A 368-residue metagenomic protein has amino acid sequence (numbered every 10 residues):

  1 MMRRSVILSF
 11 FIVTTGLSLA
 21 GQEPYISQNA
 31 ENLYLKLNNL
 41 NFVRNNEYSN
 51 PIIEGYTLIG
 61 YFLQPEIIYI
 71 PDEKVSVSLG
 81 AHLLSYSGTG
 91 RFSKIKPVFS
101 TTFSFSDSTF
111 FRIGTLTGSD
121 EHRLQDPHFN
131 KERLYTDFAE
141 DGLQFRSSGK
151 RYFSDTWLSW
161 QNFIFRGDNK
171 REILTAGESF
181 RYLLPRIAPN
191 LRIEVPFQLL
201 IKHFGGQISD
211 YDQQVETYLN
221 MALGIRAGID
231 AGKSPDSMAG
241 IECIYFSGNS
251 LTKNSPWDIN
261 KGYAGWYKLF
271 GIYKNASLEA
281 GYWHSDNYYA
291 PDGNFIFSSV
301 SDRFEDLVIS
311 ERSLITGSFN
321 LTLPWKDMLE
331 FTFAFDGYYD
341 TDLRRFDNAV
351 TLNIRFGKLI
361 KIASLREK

Functional and structural regions predicted by a protein language model:
M2-L17: Sec-dependent N-terminal signal peptides
L19-S104, A349-I354, L365-E367: Beta-barrel outer-membrane channel/assembly domains of diderm bacteria
R44-N45, D120-L124, G206: Short acidic/His/Gly/Ser-rich catalytic and metal-binding motifs that mark active-site loops of diverse hydrolases
Y48-I52, D126-P127, F295-R303: Flexible, solvent-exposed loop segments that connect beta-strands
I59, R91-S93, D137, E172 (+1 more regions): Short, glycine/acidic-rich beta->alpha junctions
G60, G80, V98, G149-W157 (+2 more regions): Exposed, low-structure sequence patches enriched in small/polar residues
F110-R181: Surface-exposed coil loops of outer-membrane beta-barrel proteins
